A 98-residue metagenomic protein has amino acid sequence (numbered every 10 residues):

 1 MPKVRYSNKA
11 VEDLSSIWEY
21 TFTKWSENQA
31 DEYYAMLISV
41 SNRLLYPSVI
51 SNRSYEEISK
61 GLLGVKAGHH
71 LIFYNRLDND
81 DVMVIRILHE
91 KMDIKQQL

Functional and structural regions predicted by a protein language model:
M1-M36: Arg/Lys-rich, positively charged N-terminal/basic patches that mediate binding to nucleic acids
W18-T21, A30-Y34, S59-L62, A67 (+1 more regions): A generic structural signal for ordered secondary structure
A30, N52-S54, Q96: Short, hydrophobic secondary-structure boundary micro-motifs
I38-R43: Compact soluble domain cores
L45-S48: Short proline/glycine- and basic residue-enriched helix-capping loop/turn segments at helix->loop/beta transitions
I50-N79: Basic/aromatic recognition patch in beta-strand/loop cores that engages polyanionic ligands
L71-L98: Enriched for short, Lys/Arg-rich terminal
